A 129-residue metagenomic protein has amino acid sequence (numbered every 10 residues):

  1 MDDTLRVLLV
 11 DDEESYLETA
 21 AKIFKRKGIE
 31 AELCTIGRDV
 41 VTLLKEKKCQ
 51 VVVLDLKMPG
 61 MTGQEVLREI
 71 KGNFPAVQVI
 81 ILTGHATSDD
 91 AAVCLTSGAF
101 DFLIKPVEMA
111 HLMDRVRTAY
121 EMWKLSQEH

Functional and structural regions predicted by a protein language model:
E18-R26: Charged docking surfaces used in two-component/phosphorelay signaling
G28-I36, L43: Short hydrophobic/Thr-rich beta-strand motif most characteristic of the beta2 strand and flanking loop of CheY-like
T35-D39, T62-E65: Acidic catalytic/metal-coordinating carboxylates
K47-V53: Active-site beta3 strand of CheY-like receiver
M58: Receiver (REC) domain active-site loop signature in two-component systems and cognate sites in sensor histidine kinases
D89, V107-Y120: C-terminal output helix
